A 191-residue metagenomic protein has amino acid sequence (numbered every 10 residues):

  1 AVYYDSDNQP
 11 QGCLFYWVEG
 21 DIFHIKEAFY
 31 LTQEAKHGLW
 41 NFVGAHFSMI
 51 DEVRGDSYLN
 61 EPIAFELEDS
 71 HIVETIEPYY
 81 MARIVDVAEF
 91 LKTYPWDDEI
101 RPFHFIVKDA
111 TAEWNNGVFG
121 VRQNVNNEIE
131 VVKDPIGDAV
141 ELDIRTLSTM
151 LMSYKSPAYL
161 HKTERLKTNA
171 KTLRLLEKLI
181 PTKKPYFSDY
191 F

Functional and structural regions predicted by a protein language model:
A1-F191: Intrinsically disordered, low-complexity, positively biased terminal segments
